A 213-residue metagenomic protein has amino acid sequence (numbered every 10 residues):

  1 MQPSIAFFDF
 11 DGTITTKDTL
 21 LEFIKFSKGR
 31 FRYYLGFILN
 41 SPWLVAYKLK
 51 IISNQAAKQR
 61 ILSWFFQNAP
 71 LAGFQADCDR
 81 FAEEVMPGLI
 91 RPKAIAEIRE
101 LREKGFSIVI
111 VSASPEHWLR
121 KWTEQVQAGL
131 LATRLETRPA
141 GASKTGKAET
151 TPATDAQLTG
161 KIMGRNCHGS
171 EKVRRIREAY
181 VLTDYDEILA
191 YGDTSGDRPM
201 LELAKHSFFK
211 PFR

Functional and structural regions predicted by a protein language model:
M1, A76, E83-R213: C-terminal cap/substrate-recognition subdomain and adjoining C-terminal extension of metal-dependent phosphatase-like
M1-L49: Active-site neighborhood of HAD-like aspartate-dependent phosphohydrolases
R32-Y33, K50-S53, L71-G73, E83 (+2 more regions): Conserved alpha/beta cores of soluble small-molecule-handling proteins
G36-F37, W43, Q55, K93-E97: Juxtamembrane/interface motifs at transmembrane-helix termini
A46-Q55, R60: A short secondary-structure junction motif
A57-K93: Metal-dependent phosphoesterase signature
